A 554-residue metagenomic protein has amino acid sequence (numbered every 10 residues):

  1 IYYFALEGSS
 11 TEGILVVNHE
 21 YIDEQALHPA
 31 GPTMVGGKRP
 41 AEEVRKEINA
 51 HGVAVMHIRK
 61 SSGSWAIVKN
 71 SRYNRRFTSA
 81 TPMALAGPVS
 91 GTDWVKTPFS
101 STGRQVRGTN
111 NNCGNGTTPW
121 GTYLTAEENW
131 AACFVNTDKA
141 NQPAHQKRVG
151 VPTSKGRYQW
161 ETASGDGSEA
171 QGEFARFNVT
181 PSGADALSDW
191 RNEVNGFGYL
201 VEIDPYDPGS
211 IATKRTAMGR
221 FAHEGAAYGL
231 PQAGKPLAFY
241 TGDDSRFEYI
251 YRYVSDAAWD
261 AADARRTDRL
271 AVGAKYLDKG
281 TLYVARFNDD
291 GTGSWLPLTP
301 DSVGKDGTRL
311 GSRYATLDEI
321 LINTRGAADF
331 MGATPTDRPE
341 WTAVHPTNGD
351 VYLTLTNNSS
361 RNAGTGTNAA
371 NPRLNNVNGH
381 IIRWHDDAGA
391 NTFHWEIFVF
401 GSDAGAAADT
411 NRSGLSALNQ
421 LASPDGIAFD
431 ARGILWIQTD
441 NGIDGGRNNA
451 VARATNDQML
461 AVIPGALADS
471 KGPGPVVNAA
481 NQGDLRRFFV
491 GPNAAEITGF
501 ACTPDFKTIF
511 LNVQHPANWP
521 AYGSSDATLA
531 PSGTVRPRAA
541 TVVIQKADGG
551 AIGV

Functional and structural regions predicted by a protein language model:
I1-V554: Conserved small-residue
